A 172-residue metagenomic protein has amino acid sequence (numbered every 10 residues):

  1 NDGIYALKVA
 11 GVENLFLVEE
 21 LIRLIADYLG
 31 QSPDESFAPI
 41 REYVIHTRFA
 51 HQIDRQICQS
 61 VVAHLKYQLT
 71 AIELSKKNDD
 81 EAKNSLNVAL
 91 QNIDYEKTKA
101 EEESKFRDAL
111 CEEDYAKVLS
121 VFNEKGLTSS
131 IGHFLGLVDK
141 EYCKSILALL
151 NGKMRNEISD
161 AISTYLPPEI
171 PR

Functional and structural regions predicted by a protein language model:
N1-R172: Acidic, divalent-metal-binding catalytic cores of TOPRIM and closely related two-metal-ion phosphodiester/pyrophosphate
